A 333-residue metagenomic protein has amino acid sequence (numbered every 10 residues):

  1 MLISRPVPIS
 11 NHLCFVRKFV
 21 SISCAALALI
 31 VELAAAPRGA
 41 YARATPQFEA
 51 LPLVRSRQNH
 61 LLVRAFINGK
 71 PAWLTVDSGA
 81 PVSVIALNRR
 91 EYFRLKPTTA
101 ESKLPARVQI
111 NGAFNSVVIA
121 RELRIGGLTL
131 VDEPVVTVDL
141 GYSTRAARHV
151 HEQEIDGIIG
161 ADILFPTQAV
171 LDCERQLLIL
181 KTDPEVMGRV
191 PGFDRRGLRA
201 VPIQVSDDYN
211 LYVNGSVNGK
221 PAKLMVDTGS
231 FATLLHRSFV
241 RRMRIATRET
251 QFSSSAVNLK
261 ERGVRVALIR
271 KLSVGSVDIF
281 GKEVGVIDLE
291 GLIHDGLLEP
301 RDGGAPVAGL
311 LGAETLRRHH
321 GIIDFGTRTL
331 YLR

Functional and structural regions predicted by a protein language model:
M1-I3, I30, G39: Residue-level detector of alpha-helical transmembrane segments in integral membrane proteins
M1-R17: N-terminal secretory signal peptides that target proteins for export/translocation
P8, V20-S21, Y92: Sequence-pattern detector for short linear motifs and compositional/periodic biases rather than a specific fold
S21-E32: Bacterial N-terminal signal peptides
L33-R333: Pepsin/retropepsin-fold aspartyl endopeptidases
